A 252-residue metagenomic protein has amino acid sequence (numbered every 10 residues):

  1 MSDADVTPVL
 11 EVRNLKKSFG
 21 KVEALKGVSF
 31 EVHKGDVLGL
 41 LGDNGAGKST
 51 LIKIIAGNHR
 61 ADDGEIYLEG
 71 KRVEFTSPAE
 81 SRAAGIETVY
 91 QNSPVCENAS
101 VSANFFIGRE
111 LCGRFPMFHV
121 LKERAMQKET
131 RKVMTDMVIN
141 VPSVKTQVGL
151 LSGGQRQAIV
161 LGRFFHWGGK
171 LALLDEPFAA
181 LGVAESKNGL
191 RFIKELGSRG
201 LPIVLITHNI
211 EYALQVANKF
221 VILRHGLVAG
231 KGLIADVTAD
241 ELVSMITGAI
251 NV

Functional and structural regions predicted by a protein language model:
S2-V252: Glycine-rich phosphate-binding loops of nucleotide-dependent enzymes
